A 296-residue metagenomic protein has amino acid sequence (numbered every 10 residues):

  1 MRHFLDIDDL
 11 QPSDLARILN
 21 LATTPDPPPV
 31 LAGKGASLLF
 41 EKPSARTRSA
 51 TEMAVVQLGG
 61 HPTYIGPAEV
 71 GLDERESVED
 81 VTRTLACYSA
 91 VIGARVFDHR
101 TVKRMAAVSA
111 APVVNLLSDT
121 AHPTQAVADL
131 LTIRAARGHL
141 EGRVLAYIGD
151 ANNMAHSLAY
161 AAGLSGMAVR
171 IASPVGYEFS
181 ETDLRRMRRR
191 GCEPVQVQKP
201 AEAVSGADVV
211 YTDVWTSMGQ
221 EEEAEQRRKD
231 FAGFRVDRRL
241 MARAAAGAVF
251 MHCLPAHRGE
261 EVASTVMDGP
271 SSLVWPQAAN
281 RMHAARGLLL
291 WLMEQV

Functional and structural regions predicted by a protein language model:
M1-S49, M53, A121: Positively charged, low-complexity intrinsically disordered leader regions
G35-Y88: Active-site cofactor/substrate anionic-group-binding motifs, chiefly glycine- and Lys/Arg-rich phosphate-binding loops
E41-A54, R137-T212: Glycine-rich phosphate/diphosphate-binding loop of Rossmann-like nucleotide-binding domains
T63-L85, V108, L158-A161, F179-C192: Active-site-proximal loop->helix
A90-A161, H252: Anion-binding alpha/beta catalytic cores of soluble intermediary-metabolism enzymes, centered on
R188-S264: Rossmann-like adenosine-cofactor binding region
G247-A248, L254-V296: Adenosine-phosphate binding glycine-rich loop
